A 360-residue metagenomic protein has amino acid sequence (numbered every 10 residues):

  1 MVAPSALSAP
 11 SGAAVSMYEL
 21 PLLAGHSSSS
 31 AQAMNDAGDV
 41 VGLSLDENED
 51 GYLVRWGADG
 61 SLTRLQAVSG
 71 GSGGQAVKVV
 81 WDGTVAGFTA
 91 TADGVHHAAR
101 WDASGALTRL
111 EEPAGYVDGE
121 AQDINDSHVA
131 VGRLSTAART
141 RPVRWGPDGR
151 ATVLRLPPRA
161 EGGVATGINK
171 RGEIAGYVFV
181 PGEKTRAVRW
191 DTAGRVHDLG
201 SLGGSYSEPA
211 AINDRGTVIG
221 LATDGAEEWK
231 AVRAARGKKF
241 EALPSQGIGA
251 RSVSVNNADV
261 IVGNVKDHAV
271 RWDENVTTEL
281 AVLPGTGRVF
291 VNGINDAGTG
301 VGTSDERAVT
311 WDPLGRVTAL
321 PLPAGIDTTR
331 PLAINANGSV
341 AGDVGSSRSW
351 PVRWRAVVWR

Functional and structural regions predicted by a protein language model:
M1-P4: Bacterial N-terminal signal peptides
L7-R360: Residue-level hotspots at or immediately adjacent to binding/recognition sites across diverse folds
